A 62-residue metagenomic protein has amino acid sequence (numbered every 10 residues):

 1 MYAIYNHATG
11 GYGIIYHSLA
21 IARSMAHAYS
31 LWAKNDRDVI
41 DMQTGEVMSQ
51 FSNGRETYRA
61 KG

Functional and structural regions predicted by a protein language model:
M1-Y12, D38-D41: Short aromatic-glycine-(Arg/Gly/Cys) micro-motifs in beta-strand/loop hairpins
A8-R23: A short, exposed loop/beta-hairpin motif centered on an aromatic-Gly-Thr core
Y29-G62: Short, mixed-charge low-complexity intrinsically disordered segments
